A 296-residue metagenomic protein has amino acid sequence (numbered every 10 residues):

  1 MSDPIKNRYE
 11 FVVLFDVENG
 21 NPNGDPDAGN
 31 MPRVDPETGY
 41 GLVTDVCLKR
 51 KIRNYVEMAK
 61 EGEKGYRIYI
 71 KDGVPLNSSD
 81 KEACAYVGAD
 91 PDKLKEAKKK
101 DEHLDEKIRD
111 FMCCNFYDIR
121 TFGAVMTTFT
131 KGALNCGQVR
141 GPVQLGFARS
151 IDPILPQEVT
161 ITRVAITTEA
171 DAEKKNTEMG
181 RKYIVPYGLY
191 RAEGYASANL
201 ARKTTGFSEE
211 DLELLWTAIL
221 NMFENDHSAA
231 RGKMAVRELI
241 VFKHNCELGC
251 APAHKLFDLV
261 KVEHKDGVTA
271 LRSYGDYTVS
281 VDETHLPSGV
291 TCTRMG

Functional and structural regions predicted by a protein language model:
M1-G296: RNA-binding basic/glycine-rich loop and surface signature characteristic of RAMP-family CRISPR effectors
